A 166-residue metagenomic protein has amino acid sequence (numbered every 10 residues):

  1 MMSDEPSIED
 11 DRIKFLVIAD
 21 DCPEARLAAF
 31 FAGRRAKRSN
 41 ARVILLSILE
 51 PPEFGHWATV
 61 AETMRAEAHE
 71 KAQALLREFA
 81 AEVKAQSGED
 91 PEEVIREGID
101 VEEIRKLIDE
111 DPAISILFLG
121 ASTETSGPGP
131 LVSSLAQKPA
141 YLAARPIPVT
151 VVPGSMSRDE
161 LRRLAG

Functional and structural regions predicted by a protein language model:
M1-E5, K84-L117, M156-D159, R163-G166: Structural beta-alpha unit
P6-T59, A144-R145, P153: Small/aliphatic-rich secondary-structure junction motif
A28, G55-A58, R105-K106, G129-P130 (+1 more regions): Short, well-ordered secondary-structure micro-motifs
I44-L46, E92-R96, T150-V152: General small-molecule cofactor/ligand-binding pocket signal
S47-Q73, D159-G166: Acidic, proline/glycine-rich short linear motifs
A72-A80: N-terminal membrane-insertion helices
I116-A143, D159-R162: Glycine-rich, Arg-bearing micro-motifs that act as flexible, cationic patches
L119-G120, P148-G154: Short beta-strand elements of ligand-binding domains
